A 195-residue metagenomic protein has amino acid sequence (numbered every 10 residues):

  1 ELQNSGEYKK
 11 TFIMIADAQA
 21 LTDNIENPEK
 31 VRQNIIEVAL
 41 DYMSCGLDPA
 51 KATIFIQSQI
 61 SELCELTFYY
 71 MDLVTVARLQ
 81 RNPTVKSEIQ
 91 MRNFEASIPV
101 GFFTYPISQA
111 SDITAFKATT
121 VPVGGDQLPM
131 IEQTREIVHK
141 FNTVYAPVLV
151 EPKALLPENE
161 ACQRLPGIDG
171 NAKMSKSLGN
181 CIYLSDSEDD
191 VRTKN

Functional and structural regions predicted by a protein language model:
E1-A110: N-terminal Rossmann-like or analogous alpha/beta NTP/dinucleotide-binding catalytic cores that position adenine
K86-N195: Active-site cores that bind ATP or allylic diphosphates and position pyrophosphate for catalysis
